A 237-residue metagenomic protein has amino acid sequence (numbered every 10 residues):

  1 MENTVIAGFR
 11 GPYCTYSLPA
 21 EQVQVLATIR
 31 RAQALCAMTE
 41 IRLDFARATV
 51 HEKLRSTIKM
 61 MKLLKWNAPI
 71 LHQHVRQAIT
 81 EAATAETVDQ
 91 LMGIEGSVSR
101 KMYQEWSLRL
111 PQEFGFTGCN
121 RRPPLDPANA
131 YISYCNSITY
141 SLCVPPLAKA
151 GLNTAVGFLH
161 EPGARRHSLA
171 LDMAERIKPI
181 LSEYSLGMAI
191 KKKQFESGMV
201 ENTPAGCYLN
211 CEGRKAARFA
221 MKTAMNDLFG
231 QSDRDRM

Functional and structural regions predicted by a protein language model:
M1-V25: Glycine/small-residue-rich interface belts in oligomeric ring/scaffold proteins and their assembly partners
T15, Q24-M237: Active-site helix-to-loop segments that bind/position phosphate- or nucleotide-bearing substrates and donors across
